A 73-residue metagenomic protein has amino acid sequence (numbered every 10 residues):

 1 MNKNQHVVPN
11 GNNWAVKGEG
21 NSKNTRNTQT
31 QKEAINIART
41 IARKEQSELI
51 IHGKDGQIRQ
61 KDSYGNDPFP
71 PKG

Functional and structural regions predicted by a protein language model:
M1-N2, Q29-Q31, K72: Short, solvent-exposed secondary-structure boundary motifs
N2-K23: Short aromatic-glycine-(Arg/Gly/Cys) micro-motifs in beta-strand/loop hairpins
Q5, N12-W14, N36, L49 (+1 more regions): Secreted/extracellular ectodomain signature
E19, K54, S63: Surface loops and adjacent helix of pleckstrin homology
Q29-E45: A short, charged, amphipathic alpha-helix used as a generic interaction element across diverse proteins
E45-G53: A short amphipathic beta-strand at an alpha->beta junction
Q57-G73: A cross-kingdom feature marking charged/low-complexity
